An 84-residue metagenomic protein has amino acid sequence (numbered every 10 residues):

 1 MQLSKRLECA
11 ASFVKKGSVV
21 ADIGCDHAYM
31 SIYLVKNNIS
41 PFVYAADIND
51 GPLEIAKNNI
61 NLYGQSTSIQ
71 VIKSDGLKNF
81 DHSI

Functional and structural regions predicted by a protein language model:
M1-S18: Conserved alpha-helix/loop element of class I SAM-dependent methyltransferases that forms part of the SAM/SAH-binding
F13-K16, K78-I84: Flexible, charged surface loops at secondary-structure boundaries
G17-D26: Conserved class I S-adenosyl-L-methionine
A28, I32: Glycine-rich SAM-binding Motif I of class I
V35-K36: Gly/Ala-rich phosphate-binding loop of Rossmann-like dinucleotide-binding domains, activating on the conserved
F42-D47: Conserved SAM-binding motif I beta-strand of class I
N49-G51: Conserved SAM/SAH-binding beta-strand->alpha-helix loop
E54-H82: S-adenosyl-L-methionine
